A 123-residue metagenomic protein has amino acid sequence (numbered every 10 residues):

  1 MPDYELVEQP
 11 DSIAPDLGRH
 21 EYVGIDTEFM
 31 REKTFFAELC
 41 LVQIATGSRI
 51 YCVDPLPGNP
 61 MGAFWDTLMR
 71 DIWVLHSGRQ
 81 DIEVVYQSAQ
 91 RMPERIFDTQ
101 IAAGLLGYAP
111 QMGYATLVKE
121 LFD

Functional and structural regions predicted by a protein language model:
M1-E120: Conserved RNase H-like, two-metal-ion catalytic cores of nucleic-acid enzymes
D123: Flexible glycine-/small-residue-enriched beta->alpha junction loops that bind anionic phosphate/pyrophosphate groups
